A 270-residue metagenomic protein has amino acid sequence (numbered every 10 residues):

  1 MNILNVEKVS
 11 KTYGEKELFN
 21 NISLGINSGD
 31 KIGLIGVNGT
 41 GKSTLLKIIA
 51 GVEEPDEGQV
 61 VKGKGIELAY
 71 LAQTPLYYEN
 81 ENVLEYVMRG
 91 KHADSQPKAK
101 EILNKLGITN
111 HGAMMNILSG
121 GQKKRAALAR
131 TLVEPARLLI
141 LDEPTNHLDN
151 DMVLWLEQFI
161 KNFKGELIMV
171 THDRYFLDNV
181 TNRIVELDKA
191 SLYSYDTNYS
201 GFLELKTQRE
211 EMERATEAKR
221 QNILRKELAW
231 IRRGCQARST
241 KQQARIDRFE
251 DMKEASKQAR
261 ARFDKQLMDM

Functional and structural regions predicted by a protein language model:
M1-E217: ABC ATP-binding cassette signature C-motif
I3, S10, Q208-M270: Flexible nucleotide-interacting loop at or near the entrance of a catalytic core
